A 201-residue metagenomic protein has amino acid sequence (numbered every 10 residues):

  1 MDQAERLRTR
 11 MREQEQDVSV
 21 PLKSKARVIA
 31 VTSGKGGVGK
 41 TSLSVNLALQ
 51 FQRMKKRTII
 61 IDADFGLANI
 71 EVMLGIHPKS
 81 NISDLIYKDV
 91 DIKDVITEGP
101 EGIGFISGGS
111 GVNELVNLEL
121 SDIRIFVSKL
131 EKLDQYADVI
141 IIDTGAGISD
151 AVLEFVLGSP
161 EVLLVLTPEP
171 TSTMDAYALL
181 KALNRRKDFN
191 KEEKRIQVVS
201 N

Functional and structural regions predicted by a protein language model:
M1-G34: Extreme N-terminal, non-catalytic leader segments that precede Walker-type/kinase nucleotide-binding cores
M11-E15, I86-D89, D122-R124, I142-A146: Short gly/ser/thr-rich secondary-structure transition/capping motifs
V28-I92: Walker A/P-loop NTP-binding active-site region of P-loop NTPases, recognizing the glycine-rich GxxxxGKT/S
S33, D62, S107-S110, L166 (+1 more regions): Flexible glycine-/small-residue-rich
L49, E131, L153-E154: Alpha-helical segments flanking ligand/cofactor-binding loops in enzyme cores
A63-Q135: P-loop/Walker-type NTP enzyme "switch/lid" segment
V139, T144-N201: Conserved catalytic-core segment of NTP-binding enzymes
